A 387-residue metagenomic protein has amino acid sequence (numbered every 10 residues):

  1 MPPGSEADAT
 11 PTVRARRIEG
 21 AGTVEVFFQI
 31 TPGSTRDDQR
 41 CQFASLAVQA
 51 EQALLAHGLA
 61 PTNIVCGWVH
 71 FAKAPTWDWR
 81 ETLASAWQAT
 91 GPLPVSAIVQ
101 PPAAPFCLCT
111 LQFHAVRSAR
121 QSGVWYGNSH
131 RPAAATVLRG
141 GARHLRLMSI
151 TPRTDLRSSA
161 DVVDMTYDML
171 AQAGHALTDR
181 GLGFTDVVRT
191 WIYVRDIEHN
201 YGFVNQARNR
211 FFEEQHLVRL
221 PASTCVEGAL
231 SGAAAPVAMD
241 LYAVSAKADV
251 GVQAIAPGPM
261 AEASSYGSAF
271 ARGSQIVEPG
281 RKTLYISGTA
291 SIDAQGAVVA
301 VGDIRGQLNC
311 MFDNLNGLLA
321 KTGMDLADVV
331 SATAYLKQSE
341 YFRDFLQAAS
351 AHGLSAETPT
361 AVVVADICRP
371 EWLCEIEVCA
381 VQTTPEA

Functional and structural regions predicted by a protein language model:
M1-S331, L336-A387: N-terminal presequence-like segments and the immediate start of the first folded domain
